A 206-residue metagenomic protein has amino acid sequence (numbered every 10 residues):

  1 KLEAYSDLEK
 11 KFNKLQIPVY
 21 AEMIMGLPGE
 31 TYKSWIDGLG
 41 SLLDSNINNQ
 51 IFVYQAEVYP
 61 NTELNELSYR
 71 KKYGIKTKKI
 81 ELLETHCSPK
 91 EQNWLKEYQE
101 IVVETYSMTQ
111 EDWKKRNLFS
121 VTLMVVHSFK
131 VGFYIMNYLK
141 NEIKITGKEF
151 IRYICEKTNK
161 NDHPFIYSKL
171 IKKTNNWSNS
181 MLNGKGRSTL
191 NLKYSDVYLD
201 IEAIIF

Functional and structural regions predicted by a protein language model:
K1-T146: A structural motif corresponding to the C-terminal lobe/cap of the Radical SAM core domain
E100-F206: Radical SAM enzyme core and accessory elements
